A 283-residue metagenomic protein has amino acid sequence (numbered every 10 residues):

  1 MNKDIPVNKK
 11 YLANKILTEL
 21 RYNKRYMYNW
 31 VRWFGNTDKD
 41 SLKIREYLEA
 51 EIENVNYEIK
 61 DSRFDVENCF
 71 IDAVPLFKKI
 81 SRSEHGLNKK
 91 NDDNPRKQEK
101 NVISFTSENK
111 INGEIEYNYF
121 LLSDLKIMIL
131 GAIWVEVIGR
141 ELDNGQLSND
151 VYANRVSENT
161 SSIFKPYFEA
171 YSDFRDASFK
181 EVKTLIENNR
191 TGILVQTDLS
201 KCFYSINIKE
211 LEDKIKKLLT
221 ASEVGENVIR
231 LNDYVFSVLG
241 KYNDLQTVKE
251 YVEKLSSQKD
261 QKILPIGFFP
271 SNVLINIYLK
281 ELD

Functional and structural regions predicted by a protein language model:
M1-K110, E114: Non-catalytic, polymerase-adjacent accessory regions of viral genome-replication enzymes
D38-E49, D124, M128-G131, F168 (+4 more regions): Generic detection of long, well-ordered alpha-helical segments
L48-I59, R63, V137-L142, V182 (+3 more regions): Hydrophobic, Leu/Ile/Phe/Ala-enriched alpha-helical segments that form helix-helix packing faces
G86-I111, N159-A177, L239-S257: Charged, glycine/proline-rich intrinsically disordered loops and linkers
F105-N109, Y117-S123, D176-E187: Catalytic micro-motifs at enzyme active sites that drive phosphoryl/nucleotidyl and oxygen chemistry
E114-V151, S200-F203, Q258-D283: Conserved pre-motif C helix in the palm subdomain of viral-like polymerases
G131, V135-N207: Active-site-proximal segment of RNA-dependent polymerases
V182-D283: Conserved polymerase palm-domain catalytic core
